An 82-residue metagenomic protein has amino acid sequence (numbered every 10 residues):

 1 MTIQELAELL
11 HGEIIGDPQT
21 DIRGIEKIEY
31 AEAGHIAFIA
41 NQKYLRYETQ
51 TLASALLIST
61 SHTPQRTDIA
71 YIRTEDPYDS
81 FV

Functional and structural regions predicted by a protein language model:
M1-V82: Terminal amphipathic alpha-helical/low-complexity segments used for targeting or macromolecular assembly
